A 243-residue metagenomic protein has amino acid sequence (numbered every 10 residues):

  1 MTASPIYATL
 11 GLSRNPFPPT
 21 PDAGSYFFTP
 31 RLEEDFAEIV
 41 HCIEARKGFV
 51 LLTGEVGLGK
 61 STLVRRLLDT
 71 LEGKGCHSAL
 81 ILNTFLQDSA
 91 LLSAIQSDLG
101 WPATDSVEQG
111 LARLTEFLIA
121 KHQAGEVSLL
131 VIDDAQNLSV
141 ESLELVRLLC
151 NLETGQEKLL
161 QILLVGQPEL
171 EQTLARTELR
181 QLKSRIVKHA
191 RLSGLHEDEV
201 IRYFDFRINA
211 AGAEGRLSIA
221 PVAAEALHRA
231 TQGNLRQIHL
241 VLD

Functional and structural regions predicted by a protein language model:
M1-R46: A short, basic N-terminal segment
Y7, L86-Q87, P102-L145, T154-K158 (+3 more regions): Mid-core helix/loop region of P-loop NTP-binding domains shared across ATPases and GTPases
L12-P19, C76, L86-D105: Conserved NTP-binding/hydrolysis module of P-loop NTPases
H41-A45, T70-K74, A120-G125, Q136-E141 (+2 more regions): Conserved catalytic network of the ASCE P-loop NTPase/AAA+ motor domain
A45-R66, T84: Walker A/P-loop nucleotide-binding motif
V50, G73-N83: Conserved catalytic segments around the Walker B and adjacent sensor/switch elements of P-loop NTPase domains
T53, L129-D133, Q161-Q167: Structural recognition of the conserved hydrophobic beta-strand(s) that form the central parallel beta-sheet of P-loop
K121-G125, L129, T154, L163 (+3 more regions): Helix-loop-helix "sensor" segment of P-loop NTPases
